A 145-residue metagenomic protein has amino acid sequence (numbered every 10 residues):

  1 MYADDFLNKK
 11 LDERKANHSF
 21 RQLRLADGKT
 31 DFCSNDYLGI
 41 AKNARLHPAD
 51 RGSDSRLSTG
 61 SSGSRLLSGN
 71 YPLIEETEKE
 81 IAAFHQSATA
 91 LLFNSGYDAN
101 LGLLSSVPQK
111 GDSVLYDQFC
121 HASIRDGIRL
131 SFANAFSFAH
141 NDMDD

Functional and structural regions predicted by a protein language model:
Y2-G60: N-terminal "arm"/small-domain region of PLP-dependent enzymes with the aminotransferase-like
F32, F93, F138: Hydrophobic residues at beta-strand termini and immediately following loops that shape nucleotide-binding pockets
P48, D54-G96: Conserved N-terminal alpha-helix of the aminotransferase class I/II PLP-enzyme fold
L92, D98-L103, S123-I124: Short glycine/serine/threonine-rich phosphate/pyrophosphate-binding segments that cradle anionic phosphate groups
L103-A122: Conserved PLP-anchoring active-site segment centered on the Schiff-base-forming lysine
K110, S131-F132: Short, structured coil segments at secondary-structure junctions
A139, M143-D145: Pyridoxal 5′-phosphate
